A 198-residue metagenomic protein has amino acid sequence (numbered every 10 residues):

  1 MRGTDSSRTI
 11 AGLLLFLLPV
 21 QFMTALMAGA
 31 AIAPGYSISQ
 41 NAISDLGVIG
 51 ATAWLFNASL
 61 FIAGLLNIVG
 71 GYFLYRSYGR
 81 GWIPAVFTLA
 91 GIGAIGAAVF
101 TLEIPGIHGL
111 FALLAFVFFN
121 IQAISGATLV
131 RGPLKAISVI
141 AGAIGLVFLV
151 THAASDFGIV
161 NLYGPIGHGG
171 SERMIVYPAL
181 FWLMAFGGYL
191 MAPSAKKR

Functional and structural regions predicted by a protein language model:
S6-A31: N-terminal signal-anchor transmembrane alpha helix
A11, G79-F87, L134-G142: Membrane-interfacial loop-to-transmembrane alpha-helix junctions, especially the N-terminal start
T24-P34, I92-G106, L146-G164: C-terminal ends of transmembrane alpha-helices and the immediately adjacent extracellular/lumenal or cytosolic loop
L46-L65: Interfacial helix-start motif at the membrane-water boundary
S59-V69, V117-S125, I175-M191: Hydrophobic cores of alpha-helical transmembrane segments in multi-pass inner/ER membrane proteins, independent
F61-I83, I124-P133: Internal transmembrane alpha-helix with an interfacial aromatic "cap," most often the third helix
A90-V130: Membrane-proximal helix-loop-helix units in multi-pass membrane proteins
P133-R198: Terminal transmembrane helical module of multi-pass membrane proteins
